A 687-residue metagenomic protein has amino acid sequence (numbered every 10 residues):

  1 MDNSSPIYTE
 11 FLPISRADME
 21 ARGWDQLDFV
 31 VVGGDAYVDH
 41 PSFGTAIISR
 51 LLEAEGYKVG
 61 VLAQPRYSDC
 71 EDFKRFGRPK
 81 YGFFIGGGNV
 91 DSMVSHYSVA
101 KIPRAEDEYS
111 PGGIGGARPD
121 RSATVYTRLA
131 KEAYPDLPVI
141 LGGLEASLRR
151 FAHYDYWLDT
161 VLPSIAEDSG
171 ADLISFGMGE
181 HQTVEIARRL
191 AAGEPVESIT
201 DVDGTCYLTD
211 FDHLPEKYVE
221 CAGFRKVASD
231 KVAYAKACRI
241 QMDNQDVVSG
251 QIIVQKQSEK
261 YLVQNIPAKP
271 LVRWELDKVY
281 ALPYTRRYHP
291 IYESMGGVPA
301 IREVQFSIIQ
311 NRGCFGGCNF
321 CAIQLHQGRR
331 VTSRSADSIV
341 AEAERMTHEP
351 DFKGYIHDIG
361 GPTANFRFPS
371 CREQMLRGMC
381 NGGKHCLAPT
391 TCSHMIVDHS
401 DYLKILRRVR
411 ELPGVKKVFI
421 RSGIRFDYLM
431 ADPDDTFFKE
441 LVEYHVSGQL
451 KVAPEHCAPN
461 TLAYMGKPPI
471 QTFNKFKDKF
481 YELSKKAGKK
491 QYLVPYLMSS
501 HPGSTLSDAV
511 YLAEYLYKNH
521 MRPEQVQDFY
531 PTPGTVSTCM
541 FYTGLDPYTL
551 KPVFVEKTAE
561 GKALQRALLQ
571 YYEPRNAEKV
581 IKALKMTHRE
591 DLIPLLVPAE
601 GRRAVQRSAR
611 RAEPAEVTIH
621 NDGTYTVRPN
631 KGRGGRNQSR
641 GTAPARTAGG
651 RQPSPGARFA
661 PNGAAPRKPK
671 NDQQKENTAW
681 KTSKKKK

Functional and structural regions predicted by a protein language model:
V31, I47, R66-Y67, R345-V494 (+1 more regions): Conserved SAM/AdoMet-binding glycine-rich loop
D35, M295-A322, T347, Y355: N-terminal pre-triad scaffold of radical SAM enzymes
G44, A63-Q257, Q264-N265: Glycine-rich beta-alpha loop elements in corrinoid/cobalamin-binding modules across cobalamin-dependent enzymes
S68, E197-D246, E259, A268-L271 (+6 more regions): Terminal amphipathic helices with adjacent charged low-complexity linkers/tails
D91-A100, L148-R150, E180-E185, T209-H213 (+6 more regions): Flexible glycine/acidic-rich beta-alpha junction loops that bind and position SAM and/or redox cofactors in anaerobic
D172, V279, C314, I339 (+3 more regions): Conserved, mostly hydrophobic/aromatic
C321-S338: Iron-sulfur (Fe-S) cluster-binding segments and ferredoxin-like electron-carrier domains, especially [2Fe-2S]
S608-E613, V617-K687: Intrinsically disordered, Lys/Arg-rich low-complexity segments
